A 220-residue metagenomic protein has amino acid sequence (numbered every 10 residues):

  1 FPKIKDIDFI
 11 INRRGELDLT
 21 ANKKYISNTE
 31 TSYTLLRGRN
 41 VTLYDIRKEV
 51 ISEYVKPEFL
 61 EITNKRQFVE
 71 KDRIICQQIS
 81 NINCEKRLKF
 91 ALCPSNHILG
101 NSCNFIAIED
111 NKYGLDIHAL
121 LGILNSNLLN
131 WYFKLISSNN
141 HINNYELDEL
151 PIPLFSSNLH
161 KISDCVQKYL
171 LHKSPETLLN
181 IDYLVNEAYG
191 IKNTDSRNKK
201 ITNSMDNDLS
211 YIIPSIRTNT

Functional and structural regions predicted by a protein language model:
F1-K161: Polybasic, glycine- and aromatic-enriched phosphate-binding surface used to engage nucleic acids
F1-L19, T31-V41, L154-T220: Non-catalytic DNA-recognition/assembly elements of restriction-modification systems
